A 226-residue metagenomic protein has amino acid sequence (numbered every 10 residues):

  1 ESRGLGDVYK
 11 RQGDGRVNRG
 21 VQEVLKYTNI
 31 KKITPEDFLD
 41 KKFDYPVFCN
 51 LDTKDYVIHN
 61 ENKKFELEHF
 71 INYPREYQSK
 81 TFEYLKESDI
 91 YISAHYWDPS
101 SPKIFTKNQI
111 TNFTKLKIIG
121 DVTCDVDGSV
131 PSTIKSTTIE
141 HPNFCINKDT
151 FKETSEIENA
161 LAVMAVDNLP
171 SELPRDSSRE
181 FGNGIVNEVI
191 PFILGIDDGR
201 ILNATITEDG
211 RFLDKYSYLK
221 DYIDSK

Functional and structural regions predicted by a protein language model:
E1-L5, Y9: Single conserved hydrophobic/aromatic residue that forms the stacking wall/gate of nucleotide- or nucleobase-binding
R3, I118, T123-K226: Adenosine-phosphate binding glycine-rich loop
G6-D7, K31-F43, L194-T205: Flexible, glycine/charged-enriched surface loops at secondary-structure junctions
G13-D14: Glycine-rich Rossmann-fold phosphate-binding loop(s) that bind the pyrophosphate of adenine dinucleotide cofactors
N18: N-terminal Rossmann-fold NAD(P) dinucleotide-binding loop
E23: Catalytic core of tubulin tyrosine ligase-like
F43, V47-E153: Rossmann-like adenosine-cofactor binding region
